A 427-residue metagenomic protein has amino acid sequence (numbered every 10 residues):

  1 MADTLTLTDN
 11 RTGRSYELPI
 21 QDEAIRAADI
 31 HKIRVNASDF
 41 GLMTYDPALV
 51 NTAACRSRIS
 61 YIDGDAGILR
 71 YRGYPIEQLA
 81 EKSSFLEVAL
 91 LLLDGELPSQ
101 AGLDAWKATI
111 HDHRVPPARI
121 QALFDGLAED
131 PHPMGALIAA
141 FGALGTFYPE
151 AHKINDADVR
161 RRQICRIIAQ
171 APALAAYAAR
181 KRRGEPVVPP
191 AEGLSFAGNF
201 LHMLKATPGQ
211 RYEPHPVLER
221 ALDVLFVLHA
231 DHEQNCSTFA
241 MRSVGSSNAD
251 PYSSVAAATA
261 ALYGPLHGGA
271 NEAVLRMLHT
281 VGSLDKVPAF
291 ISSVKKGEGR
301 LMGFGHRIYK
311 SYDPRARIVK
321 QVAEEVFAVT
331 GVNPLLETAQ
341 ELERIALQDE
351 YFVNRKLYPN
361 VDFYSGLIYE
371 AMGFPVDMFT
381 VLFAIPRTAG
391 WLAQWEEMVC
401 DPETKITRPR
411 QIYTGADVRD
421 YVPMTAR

Functional and structural regions predicted by a protein language model:
M1-R427: Non-transmembrane, aqueous-exposed alpha-helical and coiled segments at domain scale
